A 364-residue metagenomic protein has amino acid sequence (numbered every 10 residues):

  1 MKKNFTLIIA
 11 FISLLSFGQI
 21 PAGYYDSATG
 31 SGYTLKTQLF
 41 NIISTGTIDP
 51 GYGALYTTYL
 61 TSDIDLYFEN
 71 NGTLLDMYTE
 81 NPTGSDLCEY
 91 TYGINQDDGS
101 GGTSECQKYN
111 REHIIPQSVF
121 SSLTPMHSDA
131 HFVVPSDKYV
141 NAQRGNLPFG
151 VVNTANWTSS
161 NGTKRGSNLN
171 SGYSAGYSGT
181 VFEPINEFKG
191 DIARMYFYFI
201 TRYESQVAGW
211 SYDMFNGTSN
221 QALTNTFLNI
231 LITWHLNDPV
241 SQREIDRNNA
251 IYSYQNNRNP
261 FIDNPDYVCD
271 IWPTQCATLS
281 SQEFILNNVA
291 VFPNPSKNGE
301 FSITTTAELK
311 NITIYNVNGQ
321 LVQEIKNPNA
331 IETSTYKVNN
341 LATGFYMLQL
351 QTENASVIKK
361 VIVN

Functional and structural regions predicted by a protein language model:
M1-A22, S281, L286, Q320 (+2 more regions): Bacterial Sec-dependent N-terminal signal peptides
Q19-S85: N-terminal module-boundary/linker segments of secreted carbohydrate-active enzymes
N71, E105-K108, E283-N287, K297: A short, polar/charged loop/turn motif at coil->beta-strand junctions and beta-hairpin connectors
L74, N81-T103, Q107-K108: Short, His- and charge-rich active-site/binding loops that engage polyanionic ligands
S100-N110, Q117-A277: Domain-level detector of nuclease and nuclease-like folds in predominantly extracellular/periplasmic contexts
F284-N364: C-terminal outer-membrane/trafficking sorting elements
